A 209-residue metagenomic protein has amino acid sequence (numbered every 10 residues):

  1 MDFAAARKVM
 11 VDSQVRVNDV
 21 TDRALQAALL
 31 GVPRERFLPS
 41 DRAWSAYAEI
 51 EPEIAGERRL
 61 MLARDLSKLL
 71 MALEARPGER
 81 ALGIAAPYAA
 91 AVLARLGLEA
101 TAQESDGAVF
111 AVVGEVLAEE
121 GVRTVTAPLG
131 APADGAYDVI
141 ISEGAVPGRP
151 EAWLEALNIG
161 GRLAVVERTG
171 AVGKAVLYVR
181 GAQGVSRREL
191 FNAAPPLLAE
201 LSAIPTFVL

Functional and structural regions predicted by a protein language model:
M1-R42, S202: N-terminal auxiliary segments of SAM/dcSAM-dependent transferases
K8-D12, R16-V17, D41, A46-E79: Conserved alpha-helix/loop element of class I SAM-dependent methyltransferases that forms part of the SAM/SAH-binding
D22-R23, A63, G107: Alpha-helix N-capping/helix-start residues
Q26-A27, S67, L154: Generic structural signal for individual residues within well-ordered alpha-helical segments across diverse proteins
V32-P33, T169-A171, A193-A194: Glycine-rich beta-alpha junction loops
R34-F37, R162, P195: Generic structural signal for secondary-structure transition and capping sites
E74-V185, E189: Conserved nucleotide-cofactor-binding alpha/beta core module
A175-L209: Substrate-binding/catalytic lobe of Class I Rossmann-like enzymes that use SAM or dcSAM, i.e., the mid-to-C-terminal
